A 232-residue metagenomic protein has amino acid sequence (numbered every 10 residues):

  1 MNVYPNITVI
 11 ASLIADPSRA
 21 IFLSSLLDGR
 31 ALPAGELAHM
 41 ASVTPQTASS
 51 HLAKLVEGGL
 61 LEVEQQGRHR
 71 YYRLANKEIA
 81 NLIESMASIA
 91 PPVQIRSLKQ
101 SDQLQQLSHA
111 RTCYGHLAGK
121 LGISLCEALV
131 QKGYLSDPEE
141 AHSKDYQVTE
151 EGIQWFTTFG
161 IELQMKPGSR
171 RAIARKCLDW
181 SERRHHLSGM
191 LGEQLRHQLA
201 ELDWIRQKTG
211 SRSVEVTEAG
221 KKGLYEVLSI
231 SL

Functional and structural regions predicted by a protein language model:
N2, N81-E140, F159-L202, T209 (+1 more regions): Amphipathic alpha-helical dimerization/coiled-coil segments that flank or bridge DNA-binding/regulatory modules
V9-T44, R70-Y72, C113: N-terminal helix-turn-helix DNA-binding core of bacterial DNA-binding proteins
L13-R19, N76-K77, L107, G119: Short helix-coil-helix linker/hinge
R30, G59, G133, D203: Glycine-centered, phosphate/nucleic-acid-interacting loop/turn motifs that mediate DNA/RNA or nucleotide
H39, V56-E57: Alpha-helical residues within the helix-turn-helix
E57-Q66, R73, P138-E139, K208-T209: Beta-hairpin "wing" of winged helix-turn-helix
Q66-A87, V148, G152, G220: Basic, amphipathic "hinge/linker" alpha-helix immediately C-terminal to the N-terminal HTH DNA-binding motif
